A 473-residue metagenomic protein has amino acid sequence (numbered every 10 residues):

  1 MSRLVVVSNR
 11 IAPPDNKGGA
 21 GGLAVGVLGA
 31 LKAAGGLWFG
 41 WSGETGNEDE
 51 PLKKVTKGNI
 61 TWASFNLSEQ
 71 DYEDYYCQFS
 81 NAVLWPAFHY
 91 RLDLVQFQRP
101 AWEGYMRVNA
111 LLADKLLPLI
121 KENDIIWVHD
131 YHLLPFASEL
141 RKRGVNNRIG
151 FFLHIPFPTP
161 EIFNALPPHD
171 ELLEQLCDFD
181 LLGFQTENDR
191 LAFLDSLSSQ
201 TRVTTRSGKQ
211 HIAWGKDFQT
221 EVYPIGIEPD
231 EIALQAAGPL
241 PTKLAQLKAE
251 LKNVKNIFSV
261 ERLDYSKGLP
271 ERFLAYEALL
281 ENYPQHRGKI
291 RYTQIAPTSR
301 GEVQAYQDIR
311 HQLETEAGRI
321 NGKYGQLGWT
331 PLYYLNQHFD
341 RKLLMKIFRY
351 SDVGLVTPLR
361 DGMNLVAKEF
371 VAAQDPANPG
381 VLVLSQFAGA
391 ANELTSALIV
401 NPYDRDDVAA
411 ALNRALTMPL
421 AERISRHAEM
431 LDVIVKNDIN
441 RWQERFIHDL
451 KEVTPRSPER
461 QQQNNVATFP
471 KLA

Functional and structural regions predicted by a protein language model:
M1-A473: Catalytic cores of carbohydrate-active enzymes across secretory and cytosolic contexts
